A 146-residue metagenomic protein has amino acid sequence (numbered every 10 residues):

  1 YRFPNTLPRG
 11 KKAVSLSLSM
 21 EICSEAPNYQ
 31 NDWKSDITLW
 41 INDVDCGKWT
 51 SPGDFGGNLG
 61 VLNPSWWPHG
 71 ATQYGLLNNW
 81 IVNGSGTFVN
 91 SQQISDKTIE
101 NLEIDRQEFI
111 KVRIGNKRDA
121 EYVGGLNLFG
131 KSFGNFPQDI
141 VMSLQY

Functional and structural regions predicted by a protein language model:
Y1-K11, Q92-I99: Short beta-strands within extracellular/lumenal beta-sheet-rich domains
F3-L7, M20-A26, D43, N116-R118: Beta-strand elements of well-folded, non-transmembrane domains
K11-N31: A short beta-strand element within beta-rich, extracytoplasmic domains of secreted/secretory-pathway proteins
A13-S17, P68, I99-D119: Noncatalytic modules at the cell exterior or secretory-pathway interfaces, chiefly beta-strand-rich lectin/adhesion
Y29-I41: Short coil-to-beta strand junction motifs in C2/discoidin
D43-W49: Surface-exposed loop/edge segments in extracytoplasmic proteins
P52-D105, E121-Y122: Extended, solvent-exposed segments with strong compositional bias
G115-Y146: Proprotein-processing/basic-patch segments
